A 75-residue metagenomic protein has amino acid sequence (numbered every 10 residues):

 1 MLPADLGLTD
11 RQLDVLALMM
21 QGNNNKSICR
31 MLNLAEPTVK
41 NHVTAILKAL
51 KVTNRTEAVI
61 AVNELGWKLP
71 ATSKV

Functional and structural regions predicted by a protein language model:
M1-A17, L69-A71, V75: Regulatory hinge/linker segments at domain boundaries that couple sensory/effector modules to output domains
M19-N23, V62: Short helix-to-turn junction characteristic of helix-turn-helix DNA-binding domains, especially the helix
G22-E57: Recognition helix of helix-turn-helix DNA-binding domains
K48-V75: Basic, Lys/Arg-enriched C-terminal extension of HTH/homeodomain DNA-binding domains
